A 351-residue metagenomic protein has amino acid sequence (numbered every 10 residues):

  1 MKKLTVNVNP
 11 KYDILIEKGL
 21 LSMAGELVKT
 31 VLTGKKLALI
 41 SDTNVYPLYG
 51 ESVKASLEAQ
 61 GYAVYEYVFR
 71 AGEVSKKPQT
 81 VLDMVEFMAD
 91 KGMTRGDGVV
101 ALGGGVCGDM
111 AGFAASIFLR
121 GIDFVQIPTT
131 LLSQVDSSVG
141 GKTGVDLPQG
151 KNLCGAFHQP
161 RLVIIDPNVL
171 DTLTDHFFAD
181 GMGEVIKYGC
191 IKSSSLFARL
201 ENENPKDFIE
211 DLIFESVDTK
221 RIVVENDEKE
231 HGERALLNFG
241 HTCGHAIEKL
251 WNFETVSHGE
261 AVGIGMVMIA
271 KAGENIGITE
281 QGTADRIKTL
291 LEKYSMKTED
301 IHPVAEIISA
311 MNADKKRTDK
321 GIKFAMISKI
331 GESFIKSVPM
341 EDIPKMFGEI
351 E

Functional and structural regions predicted by a protein language model:
M1-D97: ATP/NTP phosphate-donor binding region
L15, F113-E203: A glycine/threonine-rich phosphate-anchoring loop and its flanking beta-alpha core in nucleotide/phosphate-binding
E17, L39, P128, D166 (+3 more regions): Residue-level signal for inorganic ion chemistry
M84, A111-A115, V185, I247 (+1 more regions): Buried hydrophobic packing segments
V85-L102, A111-Q126: Non-catalytic interfacial helical region
V106-F113, Q134-V135, H245-A246: Short glycine/serine/threonine-rich phosphate/pyrophosphate-binding segments that cradle anionic phosphate groups
G183-I186, I278-E351: C-terminal charged capping/lid subdomain of soluble metabolic enzymes
A198-A305: Active-site segments that bind and position negatively charged phosphate/pyrophosphate groups
